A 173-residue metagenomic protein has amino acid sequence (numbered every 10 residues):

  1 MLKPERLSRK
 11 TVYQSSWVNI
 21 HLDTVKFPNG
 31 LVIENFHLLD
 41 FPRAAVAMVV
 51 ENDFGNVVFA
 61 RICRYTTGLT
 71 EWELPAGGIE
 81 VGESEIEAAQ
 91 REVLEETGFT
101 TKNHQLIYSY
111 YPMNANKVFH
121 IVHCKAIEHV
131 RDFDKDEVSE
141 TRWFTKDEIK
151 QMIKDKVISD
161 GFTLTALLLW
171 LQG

Functional and structural regions predicted by a protein language model:
L2-K3, K10: N-terminal accessory regions of nucleic-acid-interacting proteins
R6, I20-L22, N35, A60 (+4 more regions): Hydrophobic residues on conserved beta-strands that form the core of alpha/beta folds
S8-A47, D53: Acidic, metal-coordinating catalytic segment for phosphate/diphosphate chemistry, firing primarily on the Nudix
S15, T66, M113-N116: Short glycine/serine/proline-enriched coil/turn segments at secondary-structure junctions
F27, I153-K156, L171: Hydrophobic residues in alpha-helical segments
H37, F41-L69, E73: A glycine-rich, hydrophobic loop/mini-helix early in the fold
P42-A47, N52, G77-T165: Unchanged
L164-G173: Short, amphipathic C-terminal "tail helix"
